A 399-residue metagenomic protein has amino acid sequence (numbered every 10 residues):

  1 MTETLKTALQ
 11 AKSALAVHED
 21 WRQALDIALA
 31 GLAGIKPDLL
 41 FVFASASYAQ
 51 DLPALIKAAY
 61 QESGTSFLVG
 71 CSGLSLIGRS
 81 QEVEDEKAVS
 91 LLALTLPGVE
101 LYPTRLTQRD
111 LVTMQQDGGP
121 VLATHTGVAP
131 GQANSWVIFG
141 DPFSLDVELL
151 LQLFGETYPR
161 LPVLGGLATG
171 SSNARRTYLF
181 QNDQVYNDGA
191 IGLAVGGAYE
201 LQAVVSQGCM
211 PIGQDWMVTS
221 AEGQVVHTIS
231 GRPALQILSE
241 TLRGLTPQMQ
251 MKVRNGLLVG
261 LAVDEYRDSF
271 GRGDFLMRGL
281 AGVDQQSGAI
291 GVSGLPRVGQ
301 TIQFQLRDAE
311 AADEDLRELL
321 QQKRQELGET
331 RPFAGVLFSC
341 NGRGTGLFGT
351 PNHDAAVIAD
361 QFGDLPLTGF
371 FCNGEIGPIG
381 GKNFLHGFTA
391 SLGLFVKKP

Functional and structural regions predicted by a protein language model:
T2-F67, C71-S75, S80-F348, N352-L365 (+1 more regions): Small-residue-enriched flexible segments
